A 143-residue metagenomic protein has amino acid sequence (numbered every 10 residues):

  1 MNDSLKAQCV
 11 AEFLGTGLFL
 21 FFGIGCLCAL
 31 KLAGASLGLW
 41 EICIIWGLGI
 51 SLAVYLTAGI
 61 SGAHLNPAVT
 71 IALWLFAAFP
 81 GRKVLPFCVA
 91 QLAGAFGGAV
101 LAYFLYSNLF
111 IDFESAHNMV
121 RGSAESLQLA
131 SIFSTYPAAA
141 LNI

Functional and structural regions predicted by a protein language model:
M1-I143: Membrane-interface helix-loop junctions and terminal tails of multi-pass membrane proteins
